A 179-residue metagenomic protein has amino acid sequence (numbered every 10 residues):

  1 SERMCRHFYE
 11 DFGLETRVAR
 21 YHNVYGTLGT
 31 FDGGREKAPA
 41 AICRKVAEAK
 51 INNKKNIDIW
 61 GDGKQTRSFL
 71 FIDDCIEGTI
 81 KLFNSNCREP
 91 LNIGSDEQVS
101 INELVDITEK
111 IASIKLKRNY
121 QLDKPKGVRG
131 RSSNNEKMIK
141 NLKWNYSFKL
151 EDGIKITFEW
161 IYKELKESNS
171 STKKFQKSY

Functional and structural regions predicted by a protein language model:
S1-H22, A41-N53: Active-site Tyr-X1-5-Lys
R17-A41, Q65-T66: Flexible, glycine-rich beta-alpha linker
E48-Y179: C-terminal substrate-binding subdomain of Rossmann-fold SDR/epimerase-dehydratase oxidoreductases
